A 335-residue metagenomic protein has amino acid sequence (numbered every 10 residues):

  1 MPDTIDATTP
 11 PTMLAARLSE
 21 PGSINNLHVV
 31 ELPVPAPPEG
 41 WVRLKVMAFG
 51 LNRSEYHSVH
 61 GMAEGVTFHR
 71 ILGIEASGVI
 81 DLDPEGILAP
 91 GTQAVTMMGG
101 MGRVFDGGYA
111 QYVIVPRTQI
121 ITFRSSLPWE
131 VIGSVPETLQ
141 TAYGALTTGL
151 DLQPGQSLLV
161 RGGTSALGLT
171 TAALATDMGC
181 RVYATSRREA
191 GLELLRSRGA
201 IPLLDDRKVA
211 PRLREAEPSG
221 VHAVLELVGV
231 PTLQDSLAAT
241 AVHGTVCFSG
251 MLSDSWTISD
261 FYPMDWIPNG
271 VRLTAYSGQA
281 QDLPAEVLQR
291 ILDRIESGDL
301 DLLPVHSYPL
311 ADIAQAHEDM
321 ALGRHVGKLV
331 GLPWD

Functional and structural regions predicted by a protein language model:
P2-P11, L283-D335: C-terminal hydrophobic helical "lid"/dimerization subdomain of Rossmann-like NAD(P)H-dependent oxidoreductases
P33-G50, H60-G100: Glycine-rich beta-strand-centered segment in the early N-terminal region that forms part of a ligand/cofactor-binding
Q93, S157, R181, G244-T245: Short glycine-centered segments of the SAM/dcSAM-binding site in methyltransferase folds
T96-G162: NAD(P)H dinucleotide-binding glycine-rich loop of Rossmann-like/cofactor-binding domains, especially the beta1-alpha1
V135-R207: Mid-domain Rossmann-like dinucleotide-binding core that forms the NAD(H)/NADP(H) cofactor-binding site
M178, P231-D299, P333-D335: Glycine-rich phosphate-binding loop and adjacent beta-alpha segment of Rossmann(oid) nucleotide-cofactor-binding
V209-S219: Short amphipathic alpha-helix with an adjacent loop that forms part of the alpha/beta core around
